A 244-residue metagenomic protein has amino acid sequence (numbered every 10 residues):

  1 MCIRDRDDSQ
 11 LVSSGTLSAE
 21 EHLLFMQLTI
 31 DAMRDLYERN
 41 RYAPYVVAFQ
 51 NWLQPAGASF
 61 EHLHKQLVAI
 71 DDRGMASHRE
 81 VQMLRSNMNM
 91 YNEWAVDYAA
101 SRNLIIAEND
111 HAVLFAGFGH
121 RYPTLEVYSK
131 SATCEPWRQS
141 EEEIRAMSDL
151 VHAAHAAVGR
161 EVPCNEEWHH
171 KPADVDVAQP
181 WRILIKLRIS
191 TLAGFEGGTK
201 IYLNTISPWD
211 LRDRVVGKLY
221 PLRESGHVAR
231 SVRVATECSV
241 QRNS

Functional and structural regions predicted by a protein language model:
M1-S244: HIT superfamily nucleotide-processing domains
